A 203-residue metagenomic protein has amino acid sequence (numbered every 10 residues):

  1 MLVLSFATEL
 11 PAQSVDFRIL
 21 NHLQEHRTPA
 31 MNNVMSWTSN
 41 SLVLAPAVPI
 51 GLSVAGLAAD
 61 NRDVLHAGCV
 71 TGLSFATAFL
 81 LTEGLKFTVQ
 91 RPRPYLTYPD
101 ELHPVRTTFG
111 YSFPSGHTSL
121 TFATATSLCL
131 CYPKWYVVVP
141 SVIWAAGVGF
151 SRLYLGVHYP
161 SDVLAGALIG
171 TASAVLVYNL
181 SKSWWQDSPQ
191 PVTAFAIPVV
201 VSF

Functional and structural regions predicted by a protein language model:
L4-G51, T82-G110: N-terminal transmembrane-helix/juxtamembrane module of multi-pass inner/ER membrane proteins
A30, R62-H66, P133-V137: Membrane-helix interface segments
A45-V48, T71, F75, S141-W144: Hydrophobic alpha-helical transmembrane segments of polytopic
V54-R62, Y132, S181: Structural signal for the C-terminal ends of transmembrane alpha-helices and the immediately following loop
G56-A78: Interfacial segments of alpha-helical transmembrane regions
D60-V64, F87-Y95, G156-S161, K182-D187: Transmembrane helix-loop junctions in multipass membrane proteins, especially transporters and channels
D100-F203: Membrane-embedded catalytic cores of phosphoryl/pyrophosphoryl-handling enzymes
